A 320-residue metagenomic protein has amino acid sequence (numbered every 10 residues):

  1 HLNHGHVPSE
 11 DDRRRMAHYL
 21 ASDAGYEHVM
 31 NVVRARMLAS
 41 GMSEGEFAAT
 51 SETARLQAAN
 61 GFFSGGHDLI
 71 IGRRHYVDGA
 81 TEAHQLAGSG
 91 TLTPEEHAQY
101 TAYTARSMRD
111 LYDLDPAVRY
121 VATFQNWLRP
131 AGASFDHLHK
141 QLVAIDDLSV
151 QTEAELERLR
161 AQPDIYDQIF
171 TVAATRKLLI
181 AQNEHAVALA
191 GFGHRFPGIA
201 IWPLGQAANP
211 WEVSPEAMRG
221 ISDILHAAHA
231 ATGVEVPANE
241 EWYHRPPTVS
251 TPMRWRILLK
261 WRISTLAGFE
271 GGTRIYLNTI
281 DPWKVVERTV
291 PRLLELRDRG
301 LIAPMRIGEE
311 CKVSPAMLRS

Functional and structural regions predicted by a protein language model:
H1-S320: HIT superfamily nucleotide-processing domains
